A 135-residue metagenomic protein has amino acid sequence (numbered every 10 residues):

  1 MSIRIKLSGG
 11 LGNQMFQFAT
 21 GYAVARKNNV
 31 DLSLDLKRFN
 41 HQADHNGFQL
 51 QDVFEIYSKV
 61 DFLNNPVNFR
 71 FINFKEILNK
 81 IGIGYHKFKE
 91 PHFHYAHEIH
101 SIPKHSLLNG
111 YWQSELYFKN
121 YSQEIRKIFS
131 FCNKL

Functional and structural regions predicted by a protein language model:
M1-R4: Extreme N-terminal starter segment of soluble prokaryotic enzymes
K6-S8, D35-L36: Short His-Asn-centered micro-motif
L7-F16: A short, glycine/small-residue-rich beta-strand->loop->alpha-helix junction that serves as a flexible
N13-Q14, N40-H45: Short catalytic/ligand-binding loop motif for oxyanion handling, primarily in non-cytosolic enzymes, centered on
F16-R26: Histidine-anchored nucleotide/phosphate-binding helix
R26-V30, I56-K59: Short helix-loop boundary/capping segments at the starts of domains
N28-H41: A short beta-strand-loop structural module common to alpha/beta enzyme folds
H45-L135: Secretory-pathway luminal glycosyltransferase catalytic domains
